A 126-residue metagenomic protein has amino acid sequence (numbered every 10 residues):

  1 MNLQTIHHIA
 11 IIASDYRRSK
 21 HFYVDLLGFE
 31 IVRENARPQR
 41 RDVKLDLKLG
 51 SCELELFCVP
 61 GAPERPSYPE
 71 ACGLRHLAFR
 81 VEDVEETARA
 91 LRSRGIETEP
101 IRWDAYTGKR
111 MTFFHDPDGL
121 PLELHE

Functional and structural regions predicted by a protein language model:
M1-I6, E30-A78, R89-H115: Vicinal oxygen chelate
A10-I12, A78-R80: Short hydrophobic/aromatic beta-strand micro-patches that form the beta-sheet surface supporting nucleotide- or nucleic
S19-V24, L91, G119: Conserved active-site tyrosine of GNAT-family acetyltransferases
R33, L124-E126: Short beta->alpha transition motifs characteristic of CBS
L54, L120-L122: Glycine-centered loop/turn positions within well-structured domains that cap or flank conserved ligand/cofactor-binding
